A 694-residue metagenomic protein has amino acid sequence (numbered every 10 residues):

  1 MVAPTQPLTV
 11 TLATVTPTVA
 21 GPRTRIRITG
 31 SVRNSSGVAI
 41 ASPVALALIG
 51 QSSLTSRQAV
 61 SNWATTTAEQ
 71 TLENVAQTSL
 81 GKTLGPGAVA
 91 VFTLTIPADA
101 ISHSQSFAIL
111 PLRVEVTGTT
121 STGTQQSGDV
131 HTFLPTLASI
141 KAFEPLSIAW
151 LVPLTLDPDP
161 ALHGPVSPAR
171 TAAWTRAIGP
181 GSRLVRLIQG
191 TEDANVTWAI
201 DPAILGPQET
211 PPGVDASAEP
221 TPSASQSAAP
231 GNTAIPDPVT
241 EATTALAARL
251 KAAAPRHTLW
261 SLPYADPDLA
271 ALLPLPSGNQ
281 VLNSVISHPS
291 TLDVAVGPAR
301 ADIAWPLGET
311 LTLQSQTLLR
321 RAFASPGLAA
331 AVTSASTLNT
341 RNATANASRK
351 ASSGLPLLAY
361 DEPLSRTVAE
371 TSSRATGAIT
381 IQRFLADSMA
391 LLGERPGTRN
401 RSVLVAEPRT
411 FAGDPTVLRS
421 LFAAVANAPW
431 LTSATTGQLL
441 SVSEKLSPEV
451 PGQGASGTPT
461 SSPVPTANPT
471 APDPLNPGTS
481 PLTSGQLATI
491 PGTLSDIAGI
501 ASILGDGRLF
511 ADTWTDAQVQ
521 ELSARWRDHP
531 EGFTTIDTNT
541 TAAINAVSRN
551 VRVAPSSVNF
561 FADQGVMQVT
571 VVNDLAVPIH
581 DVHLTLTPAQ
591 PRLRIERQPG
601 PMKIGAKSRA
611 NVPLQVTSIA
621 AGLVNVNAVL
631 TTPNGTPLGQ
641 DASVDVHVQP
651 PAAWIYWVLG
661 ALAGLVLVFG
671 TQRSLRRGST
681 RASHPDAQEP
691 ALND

Functional and structural regions predicted by a protein language model:
S31-A39, T570-V577: Asparagine-centered strand-capping/turn motif at beta-strand->loop junctions
L48-T71, T587-P599, N634-P637: Short aromatic-acidic-glycine turn motif
T65-H103, I595-A621: Intrinsically disordered, low-complexity Pro/Gly/Ser/Thr-rich segments with frequent PxxP/GP/PP motifs and embedded
D99-K141, T535-I536, T617-R681: Terminal connector regions
Q126-K251: Active-site beta->alpha N-cap acidic-glycine motif
Q189-G190, V196, S287-A301, W305-R552 (+2 more regions): Catalytic grooves of carbohydrate-active enzymes
A498, R508-A652: Membrane-proximal extracellular "stem/stalk" segments of glycoproteins immediately N-terminal to a transmembrane helix
S679-D694: Cytoplasmic C-terminal tails of single-pass
